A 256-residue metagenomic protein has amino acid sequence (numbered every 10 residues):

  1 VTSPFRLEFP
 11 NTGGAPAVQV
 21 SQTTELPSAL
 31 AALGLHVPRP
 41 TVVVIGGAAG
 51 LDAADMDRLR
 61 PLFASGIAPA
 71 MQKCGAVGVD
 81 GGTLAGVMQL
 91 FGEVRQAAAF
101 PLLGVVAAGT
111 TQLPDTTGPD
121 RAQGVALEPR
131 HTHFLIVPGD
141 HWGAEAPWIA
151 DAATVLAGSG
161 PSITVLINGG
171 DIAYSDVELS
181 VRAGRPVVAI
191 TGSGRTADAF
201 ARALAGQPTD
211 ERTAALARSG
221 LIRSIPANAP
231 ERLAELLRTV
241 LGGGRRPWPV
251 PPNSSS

Functional and structural regions predicted by a protein language model:
V1, W248-S256: Actinobacteria-biased recognition of intrinsically disordered, low-complexity terminal regions
T2-A234: Acidic/glycine-enriched connector segments
N228-P251: SIR2/sirtuin-family catalytic core signature
